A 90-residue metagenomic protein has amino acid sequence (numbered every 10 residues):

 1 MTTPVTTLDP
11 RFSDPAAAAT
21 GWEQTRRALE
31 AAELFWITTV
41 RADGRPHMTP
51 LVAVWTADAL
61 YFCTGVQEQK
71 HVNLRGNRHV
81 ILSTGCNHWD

Functional and structural regions predicted by a protein language model:
M1-A31: Extreme N-terminal tail/first-helix region
T2-S13, V66-D90: Short, structured beta-strand-loop surface elements
L29-R41, V80-T84: A short, Trp-centered hydrophobic/proline-enriched beta-strand micro-motif
R41-D43, W55: Short, acidic, Ser/Thr-enriched surface-loop or helix-capping motifs
V54, C63: Short hydrophobic/aromatic beta-strand micro-patches that form the beta-sheet surface supporting nucleotide- or nucleic
